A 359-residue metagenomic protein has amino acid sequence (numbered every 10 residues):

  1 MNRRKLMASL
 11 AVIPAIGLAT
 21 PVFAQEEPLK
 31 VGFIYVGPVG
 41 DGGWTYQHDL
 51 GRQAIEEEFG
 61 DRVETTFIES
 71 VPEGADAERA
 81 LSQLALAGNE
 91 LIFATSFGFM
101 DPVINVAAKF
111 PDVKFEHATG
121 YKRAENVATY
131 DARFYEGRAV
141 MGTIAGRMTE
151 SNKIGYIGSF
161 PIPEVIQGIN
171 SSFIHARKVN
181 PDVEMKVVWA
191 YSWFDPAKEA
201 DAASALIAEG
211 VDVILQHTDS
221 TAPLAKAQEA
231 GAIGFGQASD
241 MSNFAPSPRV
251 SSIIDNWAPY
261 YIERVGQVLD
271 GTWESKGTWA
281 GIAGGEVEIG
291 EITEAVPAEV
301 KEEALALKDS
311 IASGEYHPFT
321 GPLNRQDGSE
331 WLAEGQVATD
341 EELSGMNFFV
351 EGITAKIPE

Functional and structural regions predicted by a protein language model:
M1-A11: N-terminal secretory signal peptides and thylakoid transit peptides that target proteins across membranes
A19-P21: N-terminal signal peptide c-region/cleavage motif recognized by signal peptidases
A24-E359: A residue-level marker of the well-folded mature domains of exported/periplasmic proteins
